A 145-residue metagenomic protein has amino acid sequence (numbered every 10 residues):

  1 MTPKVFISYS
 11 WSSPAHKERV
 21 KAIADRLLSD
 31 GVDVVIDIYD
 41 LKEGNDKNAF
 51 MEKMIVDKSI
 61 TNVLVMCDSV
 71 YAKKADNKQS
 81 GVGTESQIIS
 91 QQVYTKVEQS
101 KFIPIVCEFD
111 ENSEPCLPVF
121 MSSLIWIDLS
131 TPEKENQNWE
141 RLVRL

Functional and structural regions predicted by a protein language model:
M1-S69, T95-E98: Conserved N-terminal substructure of TIR/SEFIR domains
M1-Y9, S13-G31, V106-L145: C-terminal interaction surface of TIR/SEFIR-family domains
I23-D25, E52, S80-T84, S122: Glycine-rich, phosphate-binding/catalytic loops in enzymes
D40, S69-V70, I105-N112: Short beta-alpha junction loops
D46, S69-T95: Conserved TIR/SEFIR loop-to-helix hotspot centered on a Trp-containing motif with a nearby acidic residue
N48, Q79, G83-Q87, Q99 (+1 more regions): Amphipathic alpha-helical transducer elements in NTP-driven molecular machines
K53-M54, Q91-Q92, L145: A generic secondary-structure signal
V65, I103-P104: A short beta-strand element within the Helicase C-terminal
